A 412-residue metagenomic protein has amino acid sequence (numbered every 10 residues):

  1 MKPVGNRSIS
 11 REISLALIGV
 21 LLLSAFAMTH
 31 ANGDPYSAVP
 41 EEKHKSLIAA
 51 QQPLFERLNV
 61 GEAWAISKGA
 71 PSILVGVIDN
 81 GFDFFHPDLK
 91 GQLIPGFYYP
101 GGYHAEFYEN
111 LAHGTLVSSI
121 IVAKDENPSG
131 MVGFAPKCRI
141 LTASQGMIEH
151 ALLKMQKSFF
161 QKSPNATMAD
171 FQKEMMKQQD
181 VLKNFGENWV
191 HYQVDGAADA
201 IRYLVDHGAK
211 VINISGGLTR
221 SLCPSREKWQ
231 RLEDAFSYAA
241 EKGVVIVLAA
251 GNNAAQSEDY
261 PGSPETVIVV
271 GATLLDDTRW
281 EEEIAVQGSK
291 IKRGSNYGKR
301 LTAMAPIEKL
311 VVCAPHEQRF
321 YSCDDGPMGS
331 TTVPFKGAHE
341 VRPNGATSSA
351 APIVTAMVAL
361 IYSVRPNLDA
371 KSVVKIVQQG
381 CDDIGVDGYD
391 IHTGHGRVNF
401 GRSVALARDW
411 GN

Functional and structural regions predicted by a protein language model:
M1-I9: N-terminal secretory signal peptides that target proteins for export/translocation
A16-A25: Bacterial N-terminal signal peptides
H30-A50, G61-W64: Primarily auto-inhibitory N-terminal propeptides
G33, N59, A209-I214, S363-N412: C-terminal subdomain of the subtilisin-like protease fold in secreted/lumenal serine endopeptidases
G61-P95, H104-Q193, S263-T266, N296-R300 (+2 more regions): Subtilisin-like serine protease catalytic core
I78-G81, I120-K124, A135-K137, A143-M147 (+8 more regions): Active-site-proximal beta-strand/loop segments in catalytic clefts of secreted hydrolases
D79, P87, V244, G262-S363 (+1 more regions): Extracellular S/T/G-rich loop segment that most often corresponds to the catalytic His/Ser-adjacent loop
G146-T266, F335-P352, Y389-D390: Substrate-binding/access-modulating region of protease and related hydrolase catalytic domains
